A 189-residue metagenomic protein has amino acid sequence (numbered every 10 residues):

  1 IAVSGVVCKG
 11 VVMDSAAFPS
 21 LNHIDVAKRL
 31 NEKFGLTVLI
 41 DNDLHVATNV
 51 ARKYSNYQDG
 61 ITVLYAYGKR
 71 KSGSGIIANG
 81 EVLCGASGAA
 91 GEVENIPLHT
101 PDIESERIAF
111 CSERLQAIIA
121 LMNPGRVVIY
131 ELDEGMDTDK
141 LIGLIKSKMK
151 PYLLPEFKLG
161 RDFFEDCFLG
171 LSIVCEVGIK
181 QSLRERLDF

Functional and structural regions predicted by a protein language model:
A2-G5, Y67-G68, Y130-D133: Structural motif
A2-R52, D59-G60, L141-K148: Glycine-rich phosphate-binding loop and adjoining helix at the ATP-binding site of ATP-dependent phosphoryl-transfer
M13, A17, Y67, R114 (+1 more regions): A general structural-boundary detector
I24, E94-N95, E185: Short amphipathic alpha-helical leader/targeting segments
N31-P124, G135: Glycine/GP-enriched mid-protein hinge/lid loop-to-helix segment characteristic of carbohydrate kinases
K33-L36, N56, L98-F189: ATP-binding/phosphotransfer module of carbohydrate and carboxylate kinases, centering on a glycine-rich
